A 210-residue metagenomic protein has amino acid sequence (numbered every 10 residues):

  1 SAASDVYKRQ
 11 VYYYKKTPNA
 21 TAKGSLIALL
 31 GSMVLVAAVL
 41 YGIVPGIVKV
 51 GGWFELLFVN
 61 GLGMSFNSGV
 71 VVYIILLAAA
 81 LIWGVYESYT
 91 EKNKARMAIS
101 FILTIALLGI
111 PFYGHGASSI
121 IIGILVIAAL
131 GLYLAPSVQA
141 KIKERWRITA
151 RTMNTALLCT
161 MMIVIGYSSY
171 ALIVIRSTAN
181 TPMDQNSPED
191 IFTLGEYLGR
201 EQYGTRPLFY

Functional and structural regions predicted by a protein language model:
S1, L40-V72, L103-G123, I175-T193: Membrane-interfacial interhelical loops
A2-Y7: Short, small-residue-biased leader/transition segments that mark boundaries at the very start of proteins
K8-K16, V36-G46, L77-E91, L108-P111 (+1 more regions): Alpha-helical transmembrane segments
P18-L30, L62-V70, T90-S100, G116-I122 (+1 more regions): Membrane-interfacial entry segments at the cytosolic side of transmembrane helices
L29-A38, S100-I105: Alpha-helical transmembrane segments
I99-L107, M162-I165: Transmembrane alpha-helix segments characteristic of polytopic inner-membrane glycan-assembly/cell-envelope
H115-L125, G131-I173, A179-T181: Intrinsically disordered, low-complexity acidic Ser/Thr-rich regulatory segments
L158-Y210: Aromatic-rich transmembrane-lumenal/periplasmic boundary elements in polytopic membrane proteins
